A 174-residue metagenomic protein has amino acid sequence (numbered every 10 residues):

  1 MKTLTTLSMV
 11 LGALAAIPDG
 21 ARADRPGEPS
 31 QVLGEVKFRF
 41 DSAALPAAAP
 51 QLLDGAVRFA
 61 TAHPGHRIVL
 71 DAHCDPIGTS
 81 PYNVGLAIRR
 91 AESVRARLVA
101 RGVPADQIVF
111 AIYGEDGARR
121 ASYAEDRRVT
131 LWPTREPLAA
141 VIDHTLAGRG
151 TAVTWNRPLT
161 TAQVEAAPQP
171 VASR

Functional and structural regions predicted by a protein language model:
M1-S8: Bacterial N-terminal signal peptides that target proteins for export
S8-A15: Bacterial N-terminal signal peptides
I17-A23: Sec/Tat signal peptide C-region and signal peptidase I cleavage site
P26-E28, L33-V36, R101, D106-R174: Periplasmic OmpA/Pal-like peptidoglycan-binding modules at the C-termini of bacterial envelope proteins
G34-E35, L53-I88, I108-D116: Short, surface-exposed beta-strand segments enriched in small/polar/acidic residues
F38, L53, L70, L86-G102 (+1 more regions): Cysteine-centered nucleophilic/redox motifs
F40, A49-A56, S93-A96, Y113-G117: N-terminal post-signal-peptidase region of extra-cytosolic proteins
A49, N83-A87, A91, A124: Short, conserved glycine- and acidic-residue-centered signature motifs in active-site or ligand-binding loops
